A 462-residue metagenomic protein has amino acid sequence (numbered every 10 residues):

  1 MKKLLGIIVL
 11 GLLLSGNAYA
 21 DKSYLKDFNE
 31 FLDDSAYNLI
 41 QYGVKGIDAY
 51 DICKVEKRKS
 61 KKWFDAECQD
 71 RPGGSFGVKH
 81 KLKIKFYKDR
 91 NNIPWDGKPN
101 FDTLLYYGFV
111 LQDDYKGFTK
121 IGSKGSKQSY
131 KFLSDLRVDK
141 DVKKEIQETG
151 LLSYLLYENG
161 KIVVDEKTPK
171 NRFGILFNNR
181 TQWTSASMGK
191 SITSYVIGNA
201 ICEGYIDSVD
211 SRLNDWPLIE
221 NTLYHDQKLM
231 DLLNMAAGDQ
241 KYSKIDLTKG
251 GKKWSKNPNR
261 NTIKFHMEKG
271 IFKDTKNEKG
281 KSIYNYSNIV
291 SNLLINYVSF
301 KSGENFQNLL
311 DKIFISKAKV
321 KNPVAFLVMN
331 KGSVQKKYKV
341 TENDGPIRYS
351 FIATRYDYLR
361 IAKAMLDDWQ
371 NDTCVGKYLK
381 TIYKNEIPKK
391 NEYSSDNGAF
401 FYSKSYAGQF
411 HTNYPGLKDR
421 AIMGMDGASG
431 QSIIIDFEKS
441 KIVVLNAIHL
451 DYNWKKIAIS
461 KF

Functional and structural regions predicted by a protein language model:
M1-D21: Classical Sec-dependent N-terminal signal peptides that target proteins to the secretory pathway
A20-I175, I206, N234, K461-F462: N-terminal leader/targeting segments and the immediately adjacent pre-domain N-terminus
F132, K143-K144, F173-R180, T184-S185 (+1 more regions): Active-site-proximal loop and beta-strand segments within enzyme catalytic domains
G160, T181-S208, L232, L294-V298 (+2 more regions): Active-site SXXK
K167, N179-R180, K244-N330, Y349-I352: Catalytic-site signature segments of enzymes, centered on catalytic residues
C202-Q240, F300-R348, A353, Q370: Active-site helix/loop module of the DD-peptidase/beta-lactamase fold, centered on the serine-lysine SxxK catalytic
V290-Y297, Y349-N371, Q431-I448: Active-site-proximal alpha-helical segments within enzyme catalytic domains
N322, S333-N343, N385-I442: Active-site Gly/Thr loop motif
